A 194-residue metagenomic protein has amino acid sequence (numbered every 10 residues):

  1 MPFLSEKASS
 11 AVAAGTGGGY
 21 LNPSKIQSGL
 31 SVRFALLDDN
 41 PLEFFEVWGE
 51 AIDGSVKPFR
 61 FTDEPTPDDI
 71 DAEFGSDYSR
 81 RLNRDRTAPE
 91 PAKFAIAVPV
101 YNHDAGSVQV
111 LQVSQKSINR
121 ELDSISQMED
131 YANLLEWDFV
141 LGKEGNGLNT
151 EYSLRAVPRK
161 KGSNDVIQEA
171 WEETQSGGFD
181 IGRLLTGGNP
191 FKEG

Functional and structural regions predicted by a protein language model:
M1-V113, S117-D130, G177-K192: OB-fold ssDNA-binding interfaces and closely related basic DNA-contact patches used across DNA replication/repair
V113-G194: Compact mixed alphabeta submodule
